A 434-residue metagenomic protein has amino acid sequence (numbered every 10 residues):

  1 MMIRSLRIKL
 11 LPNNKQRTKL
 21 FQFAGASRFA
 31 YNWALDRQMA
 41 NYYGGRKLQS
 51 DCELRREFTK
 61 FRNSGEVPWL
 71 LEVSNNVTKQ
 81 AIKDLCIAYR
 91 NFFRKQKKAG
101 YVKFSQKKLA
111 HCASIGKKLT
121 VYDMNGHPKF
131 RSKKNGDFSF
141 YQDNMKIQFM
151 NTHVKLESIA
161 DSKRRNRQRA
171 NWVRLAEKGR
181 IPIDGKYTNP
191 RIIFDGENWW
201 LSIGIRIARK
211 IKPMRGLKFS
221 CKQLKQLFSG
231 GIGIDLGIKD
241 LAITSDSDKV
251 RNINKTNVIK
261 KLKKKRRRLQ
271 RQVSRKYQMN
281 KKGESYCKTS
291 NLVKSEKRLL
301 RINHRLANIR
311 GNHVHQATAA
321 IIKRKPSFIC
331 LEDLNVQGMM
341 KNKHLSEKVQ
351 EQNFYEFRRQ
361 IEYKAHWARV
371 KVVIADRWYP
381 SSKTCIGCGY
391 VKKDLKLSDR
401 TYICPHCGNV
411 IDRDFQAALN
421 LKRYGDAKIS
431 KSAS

Functional and structural regions predicted by a protein language model:
M1-S434: Nucleic-acid substrate recognition interfaces
